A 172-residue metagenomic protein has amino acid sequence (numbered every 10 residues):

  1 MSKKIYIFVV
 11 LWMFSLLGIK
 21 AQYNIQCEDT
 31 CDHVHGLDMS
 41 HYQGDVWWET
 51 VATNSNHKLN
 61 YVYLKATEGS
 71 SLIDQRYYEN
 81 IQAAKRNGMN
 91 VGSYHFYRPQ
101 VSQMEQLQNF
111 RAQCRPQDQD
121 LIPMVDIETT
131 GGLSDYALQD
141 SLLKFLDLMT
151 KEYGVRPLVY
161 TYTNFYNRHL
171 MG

Functional and structural regions predicted by a protein language model:
M1-I5: Positively charged n-region of N-terminal signal peptides that target proteins for export
F8-L16: Bacterial N-terminal signal peptides
L17-A21: Sec/Tat signal peptide C-region and signal peptidase I cleavage site
Q22-V155: Substrate-binding cleft of extracellular glycoside hydrolase catalytic domains
G154-N167: Aromatic-lined carbohydrate-recognition surfaces of secreted/lumenal glycan-active proteins
R168-G172: Short, intrinsically disordered, charge-balanced linker/junction segments flanking boundaries in proteins
